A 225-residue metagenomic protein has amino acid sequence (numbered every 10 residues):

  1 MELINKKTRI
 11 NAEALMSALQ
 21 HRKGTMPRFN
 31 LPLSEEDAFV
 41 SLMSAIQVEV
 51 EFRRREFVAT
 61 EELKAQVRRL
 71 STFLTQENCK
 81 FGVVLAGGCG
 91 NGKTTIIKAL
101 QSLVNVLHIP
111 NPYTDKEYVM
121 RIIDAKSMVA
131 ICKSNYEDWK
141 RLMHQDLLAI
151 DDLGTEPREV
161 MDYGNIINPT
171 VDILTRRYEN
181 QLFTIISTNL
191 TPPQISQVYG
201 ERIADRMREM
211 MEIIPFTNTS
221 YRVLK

Functional and structural regions predicted by a protein language model:
M1-C79, I214, N218, R222-K225: A short, basic N-terminal segment
G82: Walker A (P-loop) ATP-phosphate-binding motif of ABC ATPase nucleotide-binding domains
L85: Hydrophobic anchor at the beta1->P-loop junction of P-loop NTPases
G90-K93: Conserved glycine(s) of the Walker
I96, L100: Hydrophobic positions on the alpha1 helix immediately C-terminal to the Walker A/P-loop
S102-N105: Walker A/P-loop NTP-binding motif
Y113-Y178: Conserved nucleotide-sensing/catalytic segment adjacent to the nucleotide-binding pocket in NTP-handling enzymes
T155-K225: Replace "adjacent to P-loop NTPase cores in ATP/GTP-dependent enzymes" with "adjacent to NTP-binding cores
